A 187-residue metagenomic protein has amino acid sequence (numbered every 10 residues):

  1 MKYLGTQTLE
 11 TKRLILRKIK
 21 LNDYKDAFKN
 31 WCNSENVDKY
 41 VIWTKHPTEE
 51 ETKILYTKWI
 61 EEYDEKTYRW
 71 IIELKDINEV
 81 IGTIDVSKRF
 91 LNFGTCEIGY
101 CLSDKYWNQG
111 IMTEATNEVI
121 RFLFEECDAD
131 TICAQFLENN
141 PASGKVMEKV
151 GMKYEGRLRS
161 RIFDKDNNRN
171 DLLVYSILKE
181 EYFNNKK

Functional and structural regions predicted by a protein language model:
M1-D26, N30-N36, E73-K187: Acyl-donor (CoA/ACP) binding surface of acyl/acetyltransferases
W31-C32, V41, I60-Y63: Hydrophobic residues in alpha-helical segments
N36-K58: Conserved GNAT-fold acetyl-CoA-binding loop/helix
T44-T48, Y68, N139: Short, conserved alpha-helical segments within structured domains
T48-E50, Y63, D166: A short hydrophobic/aromatic micro-motif that marks alpha-helical segments and, especially, helix-coil
T57-I71: A short helix-loop-beta-strand connector motif used in the catalytic cores of GNAT acetyltransferases and, in some
